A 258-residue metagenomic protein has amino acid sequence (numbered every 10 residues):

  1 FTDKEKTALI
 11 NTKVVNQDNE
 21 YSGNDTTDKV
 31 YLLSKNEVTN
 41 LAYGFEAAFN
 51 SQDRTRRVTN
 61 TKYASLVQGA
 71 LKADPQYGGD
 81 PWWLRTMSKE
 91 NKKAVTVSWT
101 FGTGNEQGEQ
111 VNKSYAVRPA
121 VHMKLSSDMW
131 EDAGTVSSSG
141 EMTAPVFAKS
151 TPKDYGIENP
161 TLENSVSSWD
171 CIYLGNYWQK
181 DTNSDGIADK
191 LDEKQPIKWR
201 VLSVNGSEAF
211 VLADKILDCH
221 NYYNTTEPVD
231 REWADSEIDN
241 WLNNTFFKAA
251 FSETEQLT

Functional and structural regions predicted by a protein language model:
F1-T258: Collagenous Gly-X-Y triple-helix signature in extracellular proteins
